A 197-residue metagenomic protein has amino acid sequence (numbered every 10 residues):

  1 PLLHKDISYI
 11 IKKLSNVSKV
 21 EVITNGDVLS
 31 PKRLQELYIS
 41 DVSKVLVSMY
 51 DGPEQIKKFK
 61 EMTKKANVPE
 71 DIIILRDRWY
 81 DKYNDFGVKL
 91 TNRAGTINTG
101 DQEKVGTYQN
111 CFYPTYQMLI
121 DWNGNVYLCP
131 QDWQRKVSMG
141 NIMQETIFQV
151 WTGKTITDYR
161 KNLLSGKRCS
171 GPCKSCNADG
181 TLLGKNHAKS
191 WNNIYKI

Functional and structural regions predicted by a protein language model:
P1-G100, V105-G106: Conserved glycine-rich "GG(E/T)P / GGGxP" loop and the immediately following alpha-helix in the radical SAM core
K82-N110, K136-D158: Acidic, low-complexity intrinsically disordered segments
F112-P114: Short, small/polar residue-rich loop motifs at catalytic or cofactor-binding pockets
I120-D121: Short, acidic, Ser/Thr-enriched surface-loop or helix-capping motifs
Q131-I197: Flexible mid-to-C-terminal extensions adjoining Fe-S/redox cofactors in radical SAM and related proteins
